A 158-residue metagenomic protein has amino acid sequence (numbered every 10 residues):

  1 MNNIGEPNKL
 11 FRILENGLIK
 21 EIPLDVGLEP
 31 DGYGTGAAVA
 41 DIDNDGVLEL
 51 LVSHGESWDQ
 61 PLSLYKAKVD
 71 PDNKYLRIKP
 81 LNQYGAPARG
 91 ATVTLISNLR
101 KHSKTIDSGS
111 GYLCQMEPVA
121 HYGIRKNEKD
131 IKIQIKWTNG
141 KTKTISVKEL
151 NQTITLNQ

Functional and structural regions predicted by a protein language model:
M1-G5, N82: Loop/turn-rich, solvent-exposed surfaces of beta-rich toroidal or solenoidal domains
E6-N8, S57: Structural signature of outer-membrane beta-barrel domains
F11-R12: Beta-propeller blade signature
L18-K20, L24-Q158: Gly/Ser/Thr/Pro-enriched helix-cap/hinge segments flanking short amphipathic alpha-helices
